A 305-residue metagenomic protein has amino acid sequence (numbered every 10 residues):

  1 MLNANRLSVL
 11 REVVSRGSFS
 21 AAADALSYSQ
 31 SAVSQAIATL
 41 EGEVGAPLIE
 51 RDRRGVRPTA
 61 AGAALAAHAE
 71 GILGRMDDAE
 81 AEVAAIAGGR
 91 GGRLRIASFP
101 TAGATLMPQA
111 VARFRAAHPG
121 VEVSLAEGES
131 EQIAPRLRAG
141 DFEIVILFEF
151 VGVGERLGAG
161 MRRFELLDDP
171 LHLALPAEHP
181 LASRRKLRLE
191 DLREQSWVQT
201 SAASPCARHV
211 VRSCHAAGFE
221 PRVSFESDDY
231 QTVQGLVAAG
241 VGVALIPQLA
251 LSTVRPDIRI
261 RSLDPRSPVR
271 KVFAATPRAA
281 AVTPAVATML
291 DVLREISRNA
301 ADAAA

Functional and structural regions predicted by a protein language model:
L7, E43-V44, L65-A87, A300: Alpha-helical linker/hinge and terminal dimerization helices associated with HTH transcriptional regulators
R11-S29: Short helix-boundary/capping micro-motifs
F19, E41-P58: A short LG(V/I)-centered, amphipathic sequence patch enriched for acidic residue(s) preceding the LG motif
G91-G154, S227: Central regulatory/effector-binding core of bacterial HTH transcription factors
E129-A134, R138-F142, F148, S201-R259: Hydrophobic hinge/microswitch elements
E155-E165, D169, Q231-R278: Beta-alpha-beta core module
G158-L171, L175-W197: Flexible hinge/capping segments at coil-to-helix
R259-A303: A late-sequence structural motif
